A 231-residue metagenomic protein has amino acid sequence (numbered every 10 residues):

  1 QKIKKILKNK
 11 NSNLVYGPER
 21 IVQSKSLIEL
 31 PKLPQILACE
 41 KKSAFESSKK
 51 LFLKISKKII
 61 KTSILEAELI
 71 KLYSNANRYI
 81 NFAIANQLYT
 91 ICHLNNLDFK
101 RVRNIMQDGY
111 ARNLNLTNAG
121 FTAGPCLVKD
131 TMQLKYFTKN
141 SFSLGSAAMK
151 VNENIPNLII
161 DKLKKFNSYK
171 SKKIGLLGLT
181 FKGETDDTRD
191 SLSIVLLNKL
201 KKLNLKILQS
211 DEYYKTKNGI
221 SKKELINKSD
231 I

Functional and structural regions predicted by a protein language model:
Q1-I231: Structural/interface elements that position substrates and couple domains in central-metabolism enzymes
